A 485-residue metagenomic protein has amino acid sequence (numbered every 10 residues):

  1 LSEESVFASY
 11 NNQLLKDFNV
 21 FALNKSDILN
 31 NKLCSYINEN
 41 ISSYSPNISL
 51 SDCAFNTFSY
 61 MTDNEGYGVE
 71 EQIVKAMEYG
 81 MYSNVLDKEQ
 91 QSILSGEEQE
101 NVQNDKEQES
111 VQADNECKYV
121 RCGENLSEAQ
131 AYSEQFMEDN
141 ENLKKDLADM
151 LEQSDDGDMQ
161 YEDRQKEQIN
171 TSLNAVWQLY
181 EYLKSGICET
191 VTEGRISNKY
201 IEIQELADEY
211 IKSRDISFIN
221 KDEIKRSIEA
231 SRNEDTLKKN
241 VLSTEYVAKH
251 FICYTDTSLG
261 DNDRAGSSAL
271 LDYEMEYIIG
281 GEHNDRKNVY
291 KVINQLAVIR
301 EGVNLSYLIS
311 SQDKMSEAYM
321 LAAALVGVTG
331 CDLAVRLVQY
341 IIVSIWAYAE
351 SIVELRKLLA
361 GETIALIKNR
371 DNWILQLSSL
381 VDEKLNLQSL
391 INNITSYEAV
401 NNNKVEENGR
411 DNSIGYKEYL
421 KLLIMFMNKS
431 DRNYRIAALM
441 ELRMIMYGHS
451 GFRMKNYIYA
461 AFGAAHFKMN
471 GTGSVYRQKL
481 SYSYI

Functional and structural regions predicted by a protein language model:
F7-I485: Amphipathic heptad-repeat coiled-coil/leucine-zipper-like oligomerization helices
